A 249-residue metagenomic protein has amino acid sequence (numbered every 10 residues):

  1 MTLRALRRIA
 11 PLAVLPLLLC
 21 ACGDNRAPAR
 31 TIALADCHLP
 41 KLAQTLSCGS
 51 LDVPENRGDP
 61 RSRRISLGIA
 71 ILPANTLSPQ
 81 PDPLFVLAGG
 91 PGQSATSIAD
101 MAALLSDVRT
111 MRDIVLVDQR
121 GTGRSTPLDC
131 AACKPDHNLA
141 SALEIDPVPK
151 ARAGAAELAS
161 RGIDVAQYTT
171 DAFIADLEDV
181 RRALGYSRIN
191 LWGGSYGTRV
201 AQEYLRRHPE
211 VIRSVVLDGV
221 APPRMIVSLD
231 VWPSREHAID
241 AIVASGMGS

Functional and structural regions predicted by a protein language model:
T2-L12: Bacterial N-terminal signal peptides that target proteins for export
L18-A21: C-terminal motif of bacterial Sec signal peptides marking the signal peptidase cleavage site
N25-S249: Gly/Pro-rich cap/lid or specificity-loop segments adjacent to the active site
